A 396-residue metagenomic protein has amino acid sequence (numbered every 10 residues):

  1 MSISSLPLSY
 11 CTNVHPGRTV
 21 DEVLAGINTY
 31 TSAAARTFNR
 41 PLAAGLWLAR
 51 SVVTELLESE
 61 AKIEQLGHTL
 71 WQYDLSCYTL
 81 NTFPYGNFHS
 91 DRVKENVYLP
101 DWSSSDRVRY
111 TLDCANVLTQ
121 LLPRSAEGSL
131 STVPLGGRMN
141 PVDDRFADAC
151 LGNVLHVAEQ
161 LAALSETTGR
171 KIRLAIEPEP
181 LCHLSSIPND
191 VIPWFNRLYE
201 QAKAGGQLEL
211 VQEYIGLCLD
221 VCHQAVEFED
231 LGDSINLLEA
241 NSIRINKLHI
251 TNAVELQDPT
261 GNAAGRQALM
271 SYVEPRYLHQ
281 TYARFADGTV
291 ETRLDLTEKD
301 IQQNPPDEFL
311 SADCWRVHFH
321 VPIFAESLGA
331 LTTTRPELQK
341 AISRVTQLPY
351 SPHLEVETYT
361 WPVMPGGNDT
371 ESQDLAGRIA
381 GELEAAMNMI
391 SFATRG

Functional and structural regions predicted by a protein language model:
M1-S125, E159, L208-C218, E357 (+1 more regions): N-terminal pre-domain/capping segments
S5, N39-P41, C77, S125-E127 (+5 more regions): A general structural motif
C11-H15, W47-S51, T82-Y85, V133-G137 (+5 more regions): Active-site beta-loop-alpha junctions enriched in small/polar residues
V23-Y30, E58-L66, A147-Q160, V191-Q201 (+3 more regions): Well-ordered, non-membrane alpha-helical segments in soluble/globular domains
E55-E58, S90, N140-V142, S185-P188 (+3 more regions): A short acidic (Asp/Glu
D91-G216, V226: Active-site acidic/histidine proton-transfer and metal-coordination neighborhood in alpha/beta enzyme cores
L164-E298, A312, V321: Acidic/histidine-rich catalytic cores of soluble enzymes
L294-T394: Flexible, acidic glycine-rich loops studded with aromatic residues
